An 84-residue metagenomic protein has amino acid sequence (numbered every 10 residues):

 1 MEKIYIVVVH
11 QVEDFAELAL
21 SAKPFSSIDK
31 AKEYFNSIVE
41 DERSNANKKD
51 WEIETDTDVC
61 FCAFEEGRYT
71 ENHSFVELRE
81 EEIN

Functional and structural regions predicted by a protein language model:
M1-L20: Short aromatic-glycine-(Arg/Gly/Cys) micro-motifs in beta-strand/loop hairpins
Y5-V7, D29, E54, N84: Residues marking helix boundaries in flexible regions
V8-D14, S27, E65-Y69: Short, flexible beta-strand-to-coil junctions
A16-E33: A short, exposed loop/beta-hairpin motif centered on an aromatic-Gly-Thr core
S37-N84: Short, mixed-charge low-complexity intrinsically disordered segments
